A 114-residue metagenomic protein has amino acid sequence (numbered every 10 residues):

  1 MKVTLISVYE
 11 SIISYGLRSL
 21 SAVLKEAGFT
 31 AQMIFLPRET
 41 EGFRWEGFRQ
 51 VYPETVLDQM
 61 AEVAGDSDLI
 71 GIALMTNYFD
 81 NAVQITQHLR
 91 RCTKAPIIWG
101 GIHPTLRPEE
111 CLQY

Functional and structural regions predicted by a protein language model:
M1-V3, G16: Non-catalytic accessory regions of SAM-dependent methyltransferases
K2, Y9, V23, Q32-Y114: Glycine-rich beta-alpha loop elements in corrinoid/cobalamin-binding modules across cobalamin-dependent enzymes
I12-L17, G42: Short N-terminal binding/cap micro-motifs at the start of the first secondary-structure element
L17-V23: Short amphipathic alpha-helix
E26: Iron-sulfur (Fe-S) cluster-binding modules
F29: Pyridoxal 5′-phosphate
